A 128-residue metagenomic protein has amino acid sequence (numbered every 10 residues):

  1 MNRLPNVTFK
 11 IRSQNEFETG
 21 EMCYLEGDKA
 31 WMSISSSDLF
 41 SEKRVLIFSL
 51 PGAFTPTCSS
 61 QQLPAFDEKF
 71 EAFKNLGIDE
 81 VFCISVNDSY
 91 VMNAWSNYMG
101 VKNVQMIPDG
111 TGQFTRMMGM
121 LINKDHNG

Functional and structural regions predicted by a protein language model:
M1-G128: Chalcogenol-based redox active-site neighborhoods
